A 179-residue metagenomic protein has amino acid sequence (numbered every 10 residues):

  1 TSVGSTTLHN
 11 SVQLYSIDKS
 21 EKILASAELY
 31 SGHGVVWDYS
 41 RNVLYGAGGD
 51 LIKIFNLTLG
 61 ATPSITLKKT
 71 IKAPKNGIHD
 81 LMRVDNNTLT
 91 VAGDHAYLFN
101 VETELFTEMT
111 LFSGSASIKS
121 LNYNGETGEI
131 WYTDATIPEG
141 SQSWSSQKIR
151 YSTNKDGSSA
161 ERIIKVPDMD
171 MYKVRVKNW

Functional and structural regions predicted by a protein language model:
T1-V36: Short N-terminal edge-element motif at the start of the domain
T6-Q13, L51-T58, D94-E104, I137-N154: Structural motif
L8, S31, S40, G48-D50 (+4 more regions): Short loop/turn segments that connect beta-strands within the blades of beta-propeller domains, predominantly WD40
S16-K19, N56-P63, V101-L111: Short loop/turn segments immediately following beta-strands, especially the blade-tip and inter-blade linker loops
I17, A27-S64: Solenoidal tandem-repeat scaffolds enriched in leucines and small polar residues
S20-A27, I65-A73, F106-F112, E161-I163: A short beta-strand motif characteristic of beta-propeller blades
L29-Y39, A73-N86, F112-G128, S159-W179: Repeated scaffold domains used in trafficking and secretory/extracellular systems, primarily beta-propellers
